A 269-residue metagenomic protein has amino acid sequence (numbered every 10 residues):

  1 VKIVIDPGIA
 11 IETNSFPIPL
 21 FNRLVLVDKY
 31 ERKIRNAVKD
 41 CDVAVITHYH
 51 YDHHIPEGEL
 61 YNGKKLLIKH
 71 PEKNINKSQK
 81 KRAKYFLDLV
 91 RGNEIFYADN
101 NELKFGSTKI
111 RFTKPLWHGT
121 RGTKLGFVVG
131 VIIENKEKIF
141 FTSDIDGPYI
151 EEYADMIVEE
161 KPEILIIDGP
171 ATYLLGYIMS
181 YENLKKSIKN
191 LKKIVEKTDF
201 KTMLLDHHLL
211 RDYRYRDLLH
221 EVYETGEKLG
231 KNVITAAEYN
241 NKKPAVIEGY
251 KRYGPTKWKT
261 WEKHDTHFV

Functional and structural regions predicted by a protein language model:
V1-I3, E12-N14, P56-K77, Y181-E182 (+2 more regions): P-loop/Walker A phosphate-binding loop and immediately adjacent motor/lid segment at beta-alpha junctions
V1-K39, K84-E152, P244-I247, K251-V269: Core dinuclear metal-dependent hydrolase active-site scaffold
V4-G8, C41-D52, I68-K69, F140-I145 (+3 more regions): Active-site neighborhood of phospho(di)ester-bond hydrolases with catalytic His/Asp-centered motifs
P19-K69, E159-I166, Y173: Active-site metal-binding motif and surrounding structural segment of the metallo-beta-lactamase
Y49-I55, K73-N76, D146-E151, A171-G176 (+1 more regions): Active-site environment of divalent metal-dependent phosphoester hydrolases
P56-E59, E152-I157, L218: A short acidic, amphipathic alpha-helical/loop segment
D99, N183-V269: Binuclear metal-ion centers of metallo-dependent hydrolases, dominated by the metallo-beta-lactamase
G122, A154, Y177-Y181: Short, solvent-exposed loop/turn segments at secondary-structure boundaries
